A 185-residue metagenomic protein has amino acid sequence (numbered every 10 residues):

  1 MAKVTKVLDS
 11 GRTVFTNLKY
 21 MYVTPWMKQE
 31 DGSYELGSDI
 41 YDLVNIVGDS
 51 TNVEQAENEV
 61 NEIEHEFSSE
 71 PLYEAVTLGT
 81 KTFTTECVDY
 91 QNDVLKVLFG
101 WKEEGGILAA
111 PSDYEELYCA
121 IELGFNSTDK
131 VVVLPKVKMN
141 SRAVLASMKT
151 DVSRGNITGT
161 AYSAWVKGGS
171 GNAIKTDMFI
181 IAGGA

Functional and structural regions predicted by a protein language model:
A2-N92, V137-R154: Solvent-exposed edge beta-strands and adjacent loop segments that serve as assembly or binding interfaces
K6-L8, V88-A109: Charged, amphipathic alpha-helical segments
D9, E30, E35, I46 (+4 more regions): Intrinsically disordered, low-complexity segments enriched in small/polar residues
T82-E86, Y118-E122, N156-T160: Beta-strand secondary-structure signal
A109-L145: Acidic-leaning, charged glycine-interspersed low-complexity segments
K130-A185: Mixed-charge, glycine-accented linear interaction segment located at domain edges/termini
